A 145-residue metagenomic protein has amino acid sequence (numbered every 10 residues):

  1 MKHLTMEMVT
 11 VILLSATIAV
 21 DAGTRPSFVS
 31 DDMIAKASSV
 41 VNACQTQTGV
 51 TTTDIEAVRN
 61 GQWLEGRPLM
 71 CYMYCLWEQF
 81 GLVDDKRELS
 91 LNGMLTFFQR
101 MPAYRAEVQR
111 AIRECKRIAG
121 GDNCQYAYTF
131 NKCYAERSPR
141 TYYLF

Functional and structural regions predicted by a protein language model:
H3-A22: Cleavable N-terminal signal peptides of Sec/SRP-targeted secreted and luminal proteins
A19-F145: Mature extracellular/luminal domains of secreted and GPI-anchored eukaryotic proteins, especially small
